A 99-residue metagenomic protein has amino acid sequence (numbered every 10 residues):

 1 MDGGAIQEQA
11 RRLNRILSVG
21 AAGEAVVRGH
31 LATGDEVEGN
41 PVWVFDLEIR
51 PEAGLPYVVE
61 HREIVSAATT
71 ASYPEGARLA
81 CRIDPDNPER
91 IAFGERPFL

Functional and structural regions predicted by a protein language model:
M1-L99: Oxidizing extracytosolic/periplasmic lumen-facing domains of membrane-embedded or membrane-associated proteins
